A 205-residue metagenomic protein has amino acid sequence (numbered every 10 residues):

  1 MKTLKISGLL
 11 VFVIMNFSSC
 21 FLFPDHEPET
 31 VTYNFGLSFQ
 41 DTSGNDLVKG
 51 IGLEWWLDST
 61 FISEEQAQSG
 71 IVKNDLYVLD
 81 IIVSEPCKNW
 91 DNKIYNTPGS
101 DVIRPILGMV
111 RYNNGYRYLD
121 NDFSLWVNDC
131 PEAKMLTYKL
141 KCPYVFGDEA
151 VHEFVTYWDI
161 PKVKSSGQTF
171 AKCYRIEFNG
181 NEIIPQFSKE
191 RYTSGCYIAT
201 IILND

Functional and structural regions predicted by a protein language model:
K2, K49, S59, E64-Q68 (+1 more regions): Polar/charged alpha-helical tracts
K2-G8, M15-Q40: Bacterial Sec-dependent N-terminal signal peptides
L4-I6, I14-F17, V72, V78 (+3 more regions): Intrinsically disordered, low-complexity peptide-like regions
I6, V11-F12, F17, P24 (+5 more regions): Generic detector of low-complexity/intrinsically disordered segments and short hydrophobic N-terminal stretches
F23-N34, S38, V83-D205: Extracytoplasmic cysteine-anchoring/structural motifs
S38-G52: Structural motif
W56-W90: N-terminal, post-signal-peptide region of Sec/Tat-exported proteins
